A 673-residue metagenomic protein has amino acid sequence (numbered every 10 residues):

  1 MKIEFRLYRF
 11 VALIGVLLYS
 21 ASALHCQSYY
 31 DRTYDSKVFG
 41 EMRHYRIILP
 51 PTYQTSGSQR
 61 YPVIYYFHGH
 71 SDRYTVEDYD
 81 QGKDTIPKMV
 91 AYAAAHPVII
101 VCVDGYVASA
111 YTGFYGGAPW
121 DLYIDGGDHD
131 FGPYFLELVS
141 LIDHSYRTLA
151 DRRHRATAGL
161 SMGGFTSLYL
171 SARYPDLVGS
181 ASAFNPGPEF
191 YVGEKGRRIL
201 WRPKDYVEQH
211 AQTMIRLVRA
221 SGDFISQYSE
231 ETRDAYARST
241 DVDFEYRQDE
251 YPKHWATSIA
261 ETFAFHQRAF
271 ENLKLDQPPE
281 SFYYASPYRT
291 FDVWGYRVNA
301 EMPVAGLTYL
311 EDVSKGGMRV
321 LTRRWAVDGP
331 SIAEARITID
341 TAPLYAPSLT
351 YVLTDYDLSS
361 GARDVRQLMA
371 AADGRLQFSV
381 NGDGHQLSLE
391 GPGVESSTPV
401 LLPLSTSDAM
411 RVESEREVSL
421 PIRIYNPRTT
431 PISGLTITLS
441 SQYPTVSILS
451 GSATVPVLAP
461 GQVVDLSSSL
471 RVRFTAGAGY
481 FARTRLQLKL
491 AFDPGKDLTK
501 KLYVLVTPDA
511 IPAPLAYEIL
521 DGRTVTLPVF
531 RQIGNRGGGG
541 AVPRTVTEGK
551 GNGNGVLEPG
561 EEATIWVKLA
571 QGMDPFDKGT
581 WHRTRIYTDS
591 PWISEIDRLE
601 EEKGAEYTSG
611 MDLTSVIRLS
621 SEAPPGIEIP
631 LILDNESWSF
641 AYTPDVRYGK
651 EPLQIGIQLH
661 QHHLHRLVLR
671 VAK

Functional and structural regions predicted by a protein language model:
Q27-A333: Non-catalytic cap/lid and distal C-terminal segments of serine-dependent acyl enzymes
V38, Y53, N426-P431, Q571-F576 (+1 more regions): Short, acidic/polar linear motifs in exposed loop/turn regions
D328-P347, I437: Surface-exposed beta-strand/loop patches in extracellular or lumenal glycoproteins
A371-S397: C-terminal beta-strand-rich structural cap/linker in extracellular carbohydrate-active enzymes
P392-S414, Y503-E558: Low-complexity, acidic Ser/Thr/Pro/Gly-rich terminal tails and inter-domain linkers that flank the onset of structured
V394-L404, R471-P514, L619-L667: Terminal connector regions
S414-T430, G560-P575: Short beta-strand elements of extracellular/lumenal beta-sandwich folds
S447-A478, P591-I627, W638: Intrinsically disordered, low-complexity Pro/Gly/Ser/Thr-rich segments with frequent PxxP/GP/PP motifs and embedded
